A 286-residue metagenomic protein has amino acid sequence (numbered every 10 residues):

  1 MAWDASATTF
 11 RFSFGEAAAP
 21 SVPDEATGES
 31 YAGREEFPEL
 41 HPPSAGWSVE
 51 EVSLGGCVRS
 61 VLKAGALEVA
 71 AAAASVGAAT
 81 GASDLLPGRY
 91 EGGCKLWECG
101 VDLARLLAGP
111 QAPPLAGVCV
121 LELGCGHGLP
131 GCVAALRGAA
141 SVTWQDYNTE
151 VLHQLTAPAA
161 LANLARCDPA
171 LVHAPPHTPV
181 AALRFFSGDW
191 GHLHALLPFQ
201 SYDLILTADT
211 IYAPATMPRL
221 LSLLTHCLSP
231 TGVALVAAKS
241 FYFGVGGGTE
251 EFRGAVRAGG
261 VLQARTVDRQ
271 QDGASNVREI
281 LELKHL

Functional and structural regions predicted by a protein language model:
M1-L286: S-adenosylmethionine-dependent methyltransferases
